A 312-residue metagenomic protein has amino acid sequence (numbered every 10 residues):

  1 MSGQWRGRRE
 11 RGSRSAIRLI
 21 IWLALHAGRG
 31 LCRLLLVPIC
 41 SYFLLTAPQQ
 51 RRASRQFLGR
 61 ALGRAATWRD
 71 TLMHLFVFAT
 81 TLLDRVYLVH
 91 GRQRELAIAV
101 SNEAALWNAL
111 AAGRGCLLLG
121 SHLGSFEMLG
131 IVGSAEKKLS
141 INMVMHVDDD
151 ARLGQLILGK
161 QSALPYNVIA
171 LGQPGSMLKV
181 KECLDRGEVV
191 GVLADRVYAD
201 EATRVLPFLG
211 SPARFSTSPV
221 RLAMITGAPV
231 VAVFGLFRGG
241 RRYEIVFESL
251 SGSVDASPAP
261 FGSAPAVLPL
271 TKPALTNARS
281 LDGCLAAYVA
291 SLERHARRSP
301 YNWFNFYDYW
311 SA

Functional and structural regions predicted by a protein language model:
M1-G120, Q155-L156, A163: Membrane-anchoring hydrophobic helices of lipid-metabolizing enzymes
R14, A97-V100, A170-P174, A213-R214 (+1 more regions): Conserved phosphate-coordination/catalytic loops
A27, T46, R64, L110 (+2 more regions): Non-catalytic C-terminal accessory region of glycerolipid acyltransferases and related lyso-lipid remodeling enzymes
R51-A53, D150-A151, P212-S216: Active-site metal-coordination segments of metallo-dependent hydrolases
A66-D70, T80, A112-G172, D200-P207 (+1 more regions): Catalytic core of membrane glycerolipid acyltransferases/transacylases, capturing the structured, soluble-facing
R92-I98, Y166-L171, F208-G210, L281: Short, flexible loop segments at the rims of nucleotide/cofactor-binding pockets, characterized by
S101-E103, V144-H146, L171-Q173, E248-L250 (+1 more regions): Conserved beta-strand termini and adjacent loop/short-helix elements that scaffold enzyme active sites in alpha/beta
